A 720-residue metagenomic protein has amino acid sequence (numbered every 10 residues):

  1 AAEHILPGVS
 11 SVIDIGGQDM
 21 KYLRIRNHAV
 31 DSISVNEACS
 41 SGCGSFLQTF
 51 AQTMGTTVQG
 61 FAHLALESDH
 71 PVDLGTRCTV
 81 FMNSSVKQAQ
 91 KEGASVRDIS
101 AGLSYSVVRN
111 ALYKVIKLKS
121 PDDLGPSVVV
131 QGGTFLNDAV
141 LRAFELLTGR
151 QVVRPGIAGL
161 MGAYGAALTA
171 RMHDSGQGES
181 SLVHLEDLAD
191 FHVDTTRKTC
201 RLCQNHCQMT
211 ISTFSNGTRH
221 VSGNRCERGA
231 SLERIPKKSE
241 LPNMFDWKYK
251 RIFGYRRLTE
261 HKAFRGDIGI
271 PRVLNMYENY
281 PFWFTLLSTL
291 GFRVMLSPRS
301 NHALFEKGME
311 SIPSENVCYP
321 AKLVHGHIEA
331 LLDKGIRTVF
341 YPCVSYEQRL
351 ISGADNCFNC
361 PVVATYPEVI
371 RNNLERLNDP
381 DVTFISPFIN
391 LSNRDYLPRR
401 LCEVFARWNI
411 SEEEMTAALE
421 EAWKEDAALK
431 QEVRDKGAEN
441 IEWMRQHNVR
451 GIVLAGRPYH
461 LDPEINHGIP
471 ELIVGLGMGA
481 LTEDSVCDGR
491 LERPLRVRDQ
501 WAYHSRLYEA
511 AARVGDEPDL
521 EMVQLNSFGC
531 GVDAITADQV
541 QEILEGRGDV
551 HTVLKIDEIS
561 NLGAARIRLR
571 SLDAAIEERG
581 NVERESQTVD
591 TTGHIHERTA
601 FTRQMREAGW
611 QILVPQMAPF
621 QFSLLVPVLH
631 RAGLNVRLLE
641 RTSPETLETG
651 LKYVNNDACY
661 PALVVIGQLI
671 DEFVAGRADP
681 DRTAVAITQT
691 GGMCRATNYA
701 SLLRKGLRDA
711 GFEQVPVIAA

Functional and structural regions predicted by a protein language model:
A1, I13-G17, S34-G42, S100-Y105 (+6 more regions): Active-site nucleophile and cofactor-binding loops and adjacent substrate-binding regions of central metabolic enzymes
A1-G60, K91: Phosphate-binding/catalytic loop of phosphoryl-transfer enzymes
A1-I13, K21-H28, K119, A163-D174 (+2 more regions): Conserved phosphate-binding catalytic cores of ATP/NTP-utilizing and phosphoryl-transfer enzymes
I15-R26, R77-K87, T134-G149: Acidic-glycine-rich active-site phosphate/pyrophosphate-binding loop
H28, C39-L47, M54, I157 (+1 more regions): An N-terminal assembly and electron-transfer interface module characteristic of large anaerobic redox and radical
A65-D98: A mobile "lid/hinge" subdomain adjacent to the ATP/sugar-phosphate binding pocket shared across diverse ATP-dependent
I99-D123: Phosphate/ATP-binding catalytic cores across multiple sugar-kinase/actin-like superfamilies, primarily ASKHA
S106, K119-E145, A158-G159, N275-Y277 (+1 more regions): Glycine-rich phosphate-binding loops at beta-strand->alpha-helix junctions
